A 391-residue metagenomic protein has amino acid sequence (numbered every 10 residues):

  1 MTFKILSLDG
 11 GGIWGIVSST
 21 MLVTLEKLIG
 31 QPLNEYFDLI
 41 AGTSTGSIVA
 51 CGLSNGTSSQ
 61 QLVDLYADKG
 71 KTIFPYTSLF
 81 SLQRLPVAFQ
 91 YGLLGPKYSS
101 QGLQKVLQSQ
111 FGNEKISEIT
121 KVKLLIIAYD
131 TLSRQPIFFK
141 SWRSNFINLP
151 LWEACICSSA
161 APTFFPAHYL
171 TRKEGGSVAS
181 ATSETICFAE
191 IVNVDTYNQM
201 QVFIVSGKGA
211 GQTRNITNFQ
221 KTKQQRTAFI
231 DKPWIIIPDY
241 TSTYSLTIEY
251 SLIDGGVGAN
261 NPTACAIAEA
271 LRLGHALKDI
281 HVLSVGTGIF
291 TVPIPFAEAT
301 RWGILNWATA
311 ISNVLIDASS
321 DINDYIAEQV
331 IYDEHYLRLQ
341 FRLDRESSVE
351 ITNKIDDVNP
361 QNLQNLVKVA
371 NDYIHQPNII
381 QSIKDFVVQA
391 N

Functional and structural regions predicted by a protein language model:
T2-S7, G12-L107, K140-S141, N148-C155 (+1 more regions): Patatin-like phospholipase
I5-L8, D38-S44, L124-Y129, S251-D254 (+2 more regions): Extended hydrophobic secondary-structure segments that form protein cores and membrane-embedded regions
D9-I13, T45-I48, N55, Y129-S133 (+4 more regions): Conserved beta-strand elements of beta-rich interaction domains across eukaryotes, especially beta-propellers
I29-N34, Q108-L124, L271-A276, A327 (+1 more regions): Surface-exposed acidic, glycine-flexible loop patches that form ligand/cofactor-binding and adhesion interfaces
L94, L170, E249, V257-N261 (+4 more regions): C-terminal helical/tail subdomains of lipid-metabolizing enzymes
P96-K123, S159-A160, H168, R172 (+1 more regions): Surface cap/lid and interfacial helix-loop subdomains adjacent to catalytic sites that gate substrate access
I119-E174, E249-H275, N306: Active-site gating loop/helix substructures
K173-S242: Autoprocessing Asn-cyclization modules and mimics
